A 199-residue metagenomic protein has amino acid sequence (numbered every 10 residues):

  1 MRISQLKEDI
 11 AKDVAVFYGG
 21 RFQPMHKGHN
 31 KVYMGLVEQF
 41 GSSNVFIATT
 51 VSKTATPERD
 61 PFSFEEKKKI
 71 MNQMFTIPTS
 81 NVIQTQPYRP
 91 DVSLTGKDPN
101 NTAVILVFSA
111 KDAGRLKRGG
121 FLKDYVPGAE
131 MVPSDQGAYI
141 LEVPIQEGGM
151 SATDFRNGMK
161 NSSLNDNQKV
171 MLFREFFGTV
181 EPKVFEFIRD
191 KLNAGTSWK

Functional and structural regions predicted by a protein language model:
M1-K199: Nucleotidyltransferase catalytic core that binds NTPs
